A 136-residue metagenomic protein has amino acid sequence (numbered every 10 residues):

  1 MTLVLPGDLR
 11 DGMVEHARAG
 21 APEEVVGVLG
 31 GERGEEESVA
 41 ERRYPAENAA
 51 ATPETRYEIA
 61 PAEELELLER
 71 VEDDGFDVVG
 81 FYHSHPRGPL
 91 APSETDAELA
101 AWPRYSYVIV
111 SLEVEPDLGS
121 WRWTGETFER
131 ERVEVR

Functional and structural regions predicted by a protein language model:
M1-V78, R87-R136: Conserved beta-strand-loop surface patch within small alpha/beta domains used for substrate/adaptor or ligand engagement
H83-H85: Histidine-centered divalent metal-coordination motifs
